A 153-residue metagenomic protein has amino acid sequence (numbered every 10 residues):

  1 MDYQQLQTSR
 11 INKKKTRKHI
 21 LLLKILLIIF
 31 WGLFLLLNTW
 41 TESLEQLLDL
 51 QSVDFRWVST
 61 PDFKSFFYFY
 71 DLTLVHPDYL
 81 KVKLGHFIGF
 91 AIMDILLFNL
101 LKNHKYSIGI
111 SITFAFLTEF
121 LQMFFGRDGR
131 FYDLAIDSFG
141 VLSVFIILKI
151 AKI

Functional and structural regions predicted by a protein language model:
D2-F131, S138, V144-I153: Bulky hydrophobic segments
